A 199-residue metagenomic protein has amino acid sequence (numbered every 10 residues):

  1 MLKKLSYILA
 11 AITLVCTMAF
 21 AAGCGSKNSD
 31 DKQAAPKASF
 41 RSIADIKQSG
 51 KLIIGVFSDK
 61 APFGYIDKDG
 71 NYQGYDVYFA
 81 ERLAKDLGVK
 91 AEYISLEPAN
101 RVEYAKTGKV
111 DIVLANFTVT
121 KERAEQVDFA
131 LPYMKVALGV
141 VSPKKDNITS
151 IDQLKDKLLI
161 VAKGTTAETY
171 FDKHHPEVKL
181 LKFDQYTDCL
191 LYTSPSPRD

Functional and structural regions predicted by a protein language model:
M1-L9: Bacterial N-terminal signal peptides that target proteins for export
A10-A19: Bacterial N-terminal signal peptides
A21-Q33: Bacterial lipoprotein signal-peptidase II cleavage site
A35-N116: Extracytoplasmic small-molecule ligand-binding "clamshell" domains of the periplasmic binding protein/Venus flytrap
I66-K68, A80-V89, A167-Q185: Ligand-binding cleft/hinge of the Venus flytrap
K121-P132, V136, P176-E177: Ligand-binding "clamshell"
S142-L159: Flexible hinge/capping segments at coil-to-helix
Y192-D199: Conserved small/polar residues in nucleotide/adenosyl-binding loops
